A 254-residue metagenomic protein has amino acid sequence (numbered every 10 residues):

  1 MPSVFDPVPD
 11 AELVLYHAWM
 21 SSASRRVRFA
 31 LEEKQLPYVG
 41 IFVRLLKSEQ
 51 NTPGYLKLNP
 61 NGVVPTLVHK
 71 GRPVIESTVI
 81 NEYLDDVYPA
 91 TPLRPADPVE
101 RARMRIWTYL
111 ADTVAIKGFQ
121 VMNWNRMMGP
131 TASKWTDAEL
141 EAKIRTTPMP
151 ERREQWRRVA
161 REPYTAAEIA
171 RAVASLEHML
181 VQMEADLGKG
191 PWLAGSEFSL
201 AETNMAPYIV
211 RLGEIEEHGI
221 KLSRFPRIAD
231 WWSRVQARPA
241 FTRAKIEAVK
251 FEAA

Functional and structural regions predicted by a protein language model:
M1-P150, P163: GST-like domain detector, emphasizing the conserved glutathione-binding G-site in the N-terminal thioredoxin-like
L93, T242-A244: Acidic/polar loop patches that form or flank catalytic/metal-binding clefts of enzymes that bind anionic ligands
V99-E100, R224, F241: Single-residue recognition of alpha-helix capping/boundary positions
T113-S233: GST-like fold's C-terminal all-alpha helical module
K250-A254: C-terminal helix/juxtamembrane-tail motif
